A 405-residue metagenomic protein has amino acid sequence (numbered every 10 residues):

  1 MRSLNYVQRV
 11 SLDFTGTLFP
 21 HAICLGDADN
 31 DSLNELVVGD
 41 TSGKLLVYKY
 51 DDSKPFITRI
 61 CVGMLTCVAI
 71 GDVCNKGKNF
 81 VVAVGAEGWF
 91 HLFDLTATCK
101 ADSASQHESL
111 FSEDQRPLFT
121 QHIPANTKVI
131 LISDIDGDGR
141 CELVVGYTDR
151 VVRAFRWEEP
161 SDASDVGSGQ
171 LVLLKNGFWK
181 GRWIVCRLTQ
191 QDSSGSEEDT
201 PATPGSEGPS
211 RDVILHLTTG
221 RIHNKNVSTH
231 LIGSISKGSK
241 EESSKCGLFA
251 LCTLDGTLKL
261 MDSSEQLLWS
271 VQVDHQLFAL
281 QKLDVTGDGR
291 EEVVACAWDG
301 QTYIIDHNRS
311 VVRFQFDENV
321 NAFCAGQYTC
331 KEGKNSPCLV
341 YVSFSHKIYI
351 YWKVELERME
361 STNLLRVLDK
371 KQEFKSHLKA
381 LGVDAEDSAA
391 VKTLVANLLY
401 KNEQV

Functional and structural regions predicted by a protein language model:
M1-V405: Beta-propeller-forming repeat regions
